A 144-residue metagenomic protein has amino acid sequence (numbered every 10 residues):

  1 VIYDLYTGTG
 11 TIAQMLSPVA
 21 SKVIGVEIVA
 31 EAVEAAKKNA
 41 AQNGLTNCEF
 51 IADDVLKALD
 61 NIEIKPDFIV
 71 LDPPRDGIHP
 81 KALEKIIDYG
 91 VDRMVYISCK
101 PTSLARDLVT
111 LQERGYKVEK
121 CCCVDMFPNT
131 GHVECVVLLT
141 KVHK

Functional and structural regions predicted by a protein language model:
V1-K144: Rossmann-like S-adenosyl-L-methionine
